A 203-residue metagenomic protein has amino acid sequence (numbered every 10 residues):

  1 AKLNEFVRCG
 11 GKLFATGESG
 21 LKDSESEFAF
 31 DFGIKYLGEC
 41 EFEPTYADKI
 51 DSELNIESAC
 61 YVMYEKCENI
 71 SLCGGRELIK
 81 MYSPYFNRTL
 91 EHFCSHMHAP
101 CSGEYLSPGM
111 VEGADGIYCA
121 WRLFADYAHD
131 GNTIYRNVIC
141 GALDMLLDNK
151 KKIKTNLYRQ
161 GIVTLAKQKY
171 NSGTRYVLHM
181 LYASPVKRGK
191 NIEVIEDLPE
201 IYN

Functional and structural regions predicted by a protein language model:
A1, E5, G103-G113, I117 (+2 more regions): Carbohydrate-binding surface patches
K2-N69, S83: A glycine-rich, often tryptophan-bearing local segment used as a flexible ligand/cofactor-contacting loop or short
L3-N4, F28, C67, R136-L143 (+1 more regions): Short amphipathic alpha-helical segments and helix-helix/interface helices
S19-K22, Y82-Y85, R122-D126, Y182-P185: Short, solvent-exposed loop/turn segments at secondary-structure junctions
E43-A114, Y127, G141-K169, K190-N191: Catalytic beta-strand/loop cores that center a nucleophilic Ser/Cys/Thr and support acyl-enzyme chemistry
A128-I134: Segments surrounding the PLD/"HKD" phosphodiesterase catalytic module and close analogs
